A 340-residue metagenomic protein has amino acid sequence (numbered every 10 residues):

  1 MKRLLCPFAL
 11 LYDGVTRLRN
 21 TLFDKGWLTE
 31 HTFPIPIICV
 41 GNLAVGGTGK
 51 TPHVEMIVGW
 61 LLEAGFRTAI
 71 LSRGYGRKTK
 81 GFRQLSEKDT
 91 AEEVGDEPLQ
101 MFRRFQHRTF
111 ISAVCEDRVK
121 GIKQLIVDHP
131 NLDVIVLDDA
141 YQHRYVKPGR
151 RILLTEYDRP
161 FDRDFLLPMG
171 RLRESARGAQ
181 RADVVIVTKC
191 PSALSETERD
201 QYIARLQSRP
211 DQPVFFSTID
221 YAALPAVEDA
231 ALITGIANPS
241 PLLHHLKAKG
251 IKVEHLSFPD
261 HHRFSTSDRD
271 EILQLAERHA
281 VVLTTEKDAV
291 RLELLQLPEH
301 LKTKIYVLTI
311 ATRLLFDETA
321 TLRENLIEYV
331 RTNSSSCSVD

Functional and structural regions predicted by a protein language model:
M1-P36, Y329, N333, C337: A transmembrane-helix-recognition feature enriched in membrane-embedded lipid enzymes and envelope glyco-/phospholipid
L11, T51, M101, D138 (+3 more regions): Residue-level signal for inorganic ion chemistry
N20-E87, S192, D340: Walker A (P-loop) phosphate-binding motif
A69-L71, L153, D229-I233: Conserved beta-strand elements of the Class I
G74-Q212: Phosphate/Mg2+-binding loops and adjacent switch elements in nucleotide/diphosphate-handling enzyme cores
P160-L283, S335-D340: C-terminal accessory "lid"/substrate-recognition subdomains
P259, L301-T332: Short, flexible loop segments at boundaries between secondary-structure elements
R278-L295: Phosphate-bearing ligand-interacting subdomains that bind or position ATP/ADP/UDP/GDP/NAD(P) or nucleotide-linked
